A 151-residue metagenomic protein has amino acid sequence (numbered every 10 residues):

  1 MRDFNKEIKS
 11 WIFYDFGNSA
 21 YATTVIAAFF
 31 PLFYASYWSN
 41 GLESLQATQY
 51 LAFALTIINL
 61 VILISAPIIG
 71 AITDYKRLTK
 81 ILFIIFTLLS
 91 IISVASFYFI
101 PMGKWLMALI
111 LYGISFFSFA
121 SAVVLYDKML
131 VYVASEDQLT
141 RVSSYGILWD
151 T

Functional and structural regions predicted by a protein language model:
R2-N59, L106, D150: Helix-loop boundary and gating motifs at the non-cytosolic
Y14, F53-A54, I85, L111 (+1 more regions): Hydrophobic alpha-helical segments of secondary membrane carriers
L45-Q49, A134-I147: Loop-to-transmembrane helix entry/capping segments in MFS-fold secondary transporters and related SLC/MFSD carriers
I62-L78: Helix-to-loop junctions at the C-terminal end of transmembrane segments in multipass secondary transporters
L63, I84-K104: C-terminal ends and interior cores of transmembrane alpha-helices in multi-pass membrane transporters/permeases
T73-L89: Cytoplasmic membrane-interface "Motif A"-like loop-to-helix N-cap segments of 12-TM Major Facilitator Superfamily
K104-Y112: Short hydrophobic/alpha-helical segments at membrane-entry points of transmembrane helices in Major Facilitator
F119-S135: Intracellular juxtamembrane helix-capping segments at the cytosolic ends of symmetry-related transmembrane helices
